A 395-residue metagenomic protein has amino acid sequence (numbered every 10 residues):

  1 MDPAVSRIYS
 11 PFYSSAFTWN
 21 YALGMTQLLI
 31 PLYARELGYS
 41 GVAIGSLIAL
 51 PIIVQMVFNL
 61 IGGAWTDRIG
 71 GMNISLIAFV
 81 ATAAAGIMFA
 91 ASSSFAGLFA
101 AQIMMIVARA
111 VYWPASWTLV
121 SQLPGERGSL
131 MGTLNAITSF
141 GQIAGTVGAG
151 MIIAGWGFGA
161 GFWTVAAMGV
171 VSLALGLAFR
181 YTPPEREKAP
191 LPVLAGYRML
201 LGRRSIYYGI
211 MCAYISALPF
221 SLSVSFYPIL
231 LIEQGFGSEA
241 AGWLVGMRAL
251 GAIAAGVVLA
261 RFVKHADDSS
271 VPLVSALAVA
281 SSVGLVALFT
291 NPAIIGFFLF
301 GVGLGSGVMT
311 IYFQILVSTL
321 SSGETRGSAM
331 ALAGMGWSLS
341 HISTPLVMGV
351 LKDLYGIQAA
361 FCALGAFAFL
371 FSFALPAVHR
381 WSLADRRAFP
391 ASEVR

Functional and structural regions predicted by a protein language model:
M1-S6, Y181-I210, E393-R395: Juxtamembrane intracellular "pre-TM" segments in multi-pass secondary transporters
P3-I52, Y207-C212, A217-G237, A241: Helix-loop boundary and gating motifs at the non-cytosolic
I52-L60, Q142-I143, A249-I253, V257 (+1 more regions): Residue-level signature of mid-helix packing/kink "hotspots" within the transmembrane helices of 12-pass Major
M56-A90: Conserved MFS/SLC helix-loop-helix module at the cytosolic interface between two early adjacent transmembrane helices
F58-G70, I153, A255-D267, K352: Helix-to-loop junctions at the C-terminal end of transmembrane segments in multipass secondary transporters
N73-I87, A166, S270-L285: Structural signature of the two symmetry-related core transmembrane helices
Q102-S139: Cytoplasmic helix-loop-helix junction between adjacent transmembrane helices in 12-TM secondary transporters
A167-R186, F371-H379: C-terminal membrane-cytosol helix-exit motif in multi-pass small-molecule transporters
